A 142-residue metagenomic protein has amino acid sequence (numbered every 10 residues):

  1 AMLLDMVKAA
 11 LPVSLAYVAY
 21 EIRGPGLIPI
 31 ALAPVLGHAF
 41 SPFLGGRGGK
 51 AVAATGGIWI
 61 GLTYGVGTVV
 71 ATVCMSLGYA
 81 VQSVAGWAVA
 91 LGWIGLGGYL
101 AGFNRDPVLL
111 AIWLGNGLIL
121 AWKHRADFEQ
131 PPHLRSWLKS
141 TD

Functional and structural regions predicted by a protein language model:
A1-A10, A39-A54, Y79-L91, W122-D142: Interhelical loop and helix-boundary elements at the membrane-water interface of polytopic inner-membrane proteins
A1-P42, T63-V66, M75-S76: Nucleotide and nucleotide-moiety/phosphate-recognizing core
M2, L27-L32, T68-V73, W87-L91 (+1 more regions): Hydrophobic alpha-helical transmembrane segments
A16-A19, G37, V52-Q82, I94-N104: Interfacial segments of multi-pass membrane proteins
R23-L27, Q82-A85, R105-L109: Membrane-interface helix-boundary signature
G97-A101, P107-H124: Internal alpha/beta core interface subdomains
